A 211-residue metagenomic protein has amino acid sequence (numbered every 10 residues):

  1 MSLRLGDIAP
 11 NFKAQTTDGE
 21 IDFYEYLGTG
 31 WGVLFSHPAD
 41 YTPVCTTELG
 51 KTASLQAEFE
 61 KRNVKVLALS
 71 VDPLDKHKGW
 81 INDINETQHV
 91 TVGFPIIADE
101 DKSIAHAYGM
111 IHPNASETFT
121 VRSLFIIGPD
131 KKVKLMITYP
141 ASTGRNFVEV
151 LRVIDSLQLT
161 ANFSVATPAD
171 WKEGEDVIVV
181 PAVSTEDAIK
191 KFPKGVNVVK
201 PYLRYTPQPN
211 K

Functional and structural regions predicted by a protein language model:
M1-K211: Chalcogenol-based redox active-site neighborhoods
